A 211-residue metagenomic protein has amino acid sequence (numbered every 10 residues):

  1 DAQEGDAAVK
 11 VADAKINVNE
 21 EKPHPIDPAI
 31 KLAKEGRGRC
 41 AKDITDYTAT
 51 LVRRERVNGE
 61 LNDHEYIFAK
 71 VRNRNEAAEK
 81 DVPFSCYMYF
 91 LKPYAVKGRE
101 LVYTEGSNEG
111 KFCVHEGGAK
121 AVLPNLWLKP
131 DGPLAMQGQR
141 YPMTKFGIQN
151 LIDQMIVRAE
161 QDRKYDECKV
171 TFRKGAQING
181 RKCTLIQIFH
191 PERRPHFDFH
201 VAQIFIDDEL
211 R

Functional and structural regions predicted by a protein language model:
D1-H24: Compositionally biased, proline/threonine/alanine/serine-rich low-complexity intrinsically disordered stretches
P23-I30, R194, L210-R211: Short, structured coil/loop segments at alpha-helix boundaries
H24-A119: N-terminal mature ectodomain segment of secretory-pathway/periplasmic proteins
R56-N58, P93-A95, V102, N108-R211: Gly/Pro-enriched, hydrophobic low-complexity segments that function as extracytoplasmic propeptides/linkers
